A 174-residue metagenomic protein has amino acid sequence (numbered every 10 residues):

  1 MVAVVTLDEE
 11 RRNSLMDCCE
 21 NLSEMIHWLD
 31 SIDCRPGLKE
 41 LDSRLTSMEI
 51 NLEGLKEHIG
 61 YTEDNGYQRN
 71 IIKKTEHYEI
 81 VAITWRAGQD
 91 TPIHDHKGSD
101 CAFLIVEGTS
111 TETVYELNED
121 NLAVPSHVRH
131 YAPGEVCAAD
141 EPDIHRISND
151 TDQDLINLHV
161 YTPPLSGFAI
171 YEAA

Functional and structural regions predicted by a protein language model:
M1-E53: N-terminal leader/capping segments at the start of a protein or of a new domain
E57-Q89: A short glycine-rich, His/Asp/Glu-containing loop-to-beta-strand
V81-H96, D140-P142: Conserved short histidine dyad/triad with adjacent acidic residue
A87, G98-N118: Glycine- and acidic-residue-biased ligand/ion/polar-headgroup-sensing regions
A102, D152-F168: A short hydrophobic beta-strand segment most commonly corresponding to one strand of the jelly-roll/cupin
L117-I144: Short acidic-glycine-tyrosine-enriched beta hairpin
I147-T151: Asparagine-centered strand-capping/turn motif at beta-strand->loop junctions
